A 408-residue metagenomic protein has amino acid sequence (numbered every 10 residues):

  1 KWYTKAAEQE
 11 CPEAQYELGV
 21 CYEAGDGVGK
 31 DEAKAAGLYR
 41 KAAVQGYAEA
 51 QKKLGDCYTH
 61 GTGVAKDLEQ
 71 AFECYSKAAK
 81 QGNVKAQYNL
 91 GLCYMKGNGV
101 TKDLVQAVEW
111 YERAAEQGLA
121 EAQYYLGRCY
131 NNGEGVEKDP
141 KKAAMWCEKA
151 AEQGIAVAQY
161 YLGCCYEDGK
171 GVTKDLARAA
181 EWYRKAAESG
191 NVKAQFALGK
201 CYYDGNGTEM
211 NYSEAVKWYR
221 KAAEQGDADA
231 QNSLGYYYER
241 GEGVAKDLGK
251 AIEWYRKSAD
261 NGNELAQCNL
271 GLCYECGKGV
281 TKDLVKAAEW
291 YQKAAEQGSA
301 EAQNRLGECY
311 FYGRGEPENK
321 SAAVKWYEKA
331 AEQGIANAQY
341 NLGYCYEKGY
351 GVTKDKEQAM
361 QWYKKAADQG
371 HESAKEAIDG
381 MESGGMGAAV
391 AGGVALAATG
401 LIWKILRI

Functional and structural regions predicted by a protein language model:
A6, C21, A42, C57 (+18 more regions): TPR/TPR-like alpha-solenoid repeats
E8-C11, A24-D26, D31, V44-Y47 (+23 more regions): Short helix-capping/linker turns of helical repeat alpha-solenoids
Q15, Q51, A65, Q87 (+13 more regions): Canonical tetratricopeptide repeat
E17-A24, K53-H60, N89-K96, Y125-N132 (+7 more regions): Hydrophobic face of amphipathic alpha-helices that form TPR/SEL1-like repeat modules and related alpha-solenoid
Y39-A42, Y183, Y219, T353-E372 (+1 more regions): TPR/TPR-like (Sel1-like) alpha-helical repeat modules
M386, A398-I408: Short hydrophobic alpha-helical membrane-entry/anchor segments
